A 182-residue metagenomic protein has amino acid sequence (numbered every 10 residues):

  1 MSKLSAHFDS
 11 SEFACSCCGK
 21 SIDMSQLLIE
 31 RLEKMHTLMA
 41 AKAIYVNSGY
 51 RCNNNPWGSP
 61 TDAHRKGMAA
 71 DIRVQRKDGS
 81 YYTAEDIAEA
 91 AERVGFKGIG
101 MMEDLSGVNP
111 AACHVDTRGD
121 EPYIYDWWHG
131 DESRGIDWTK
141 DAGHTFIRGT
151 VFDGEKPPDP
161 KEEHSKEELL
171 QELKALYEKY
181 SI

Functional and structural regions predicted by a protein language model:
M1-A40, G119, H129-G143, R148-G154: Extracytoplasmic cell-surface/polysaccharide-interacting catalytic and binding patches
G19-D23, A69-R76: The substrate-binding groove and active-site-proximal loops of carbohydrate-active enzymes, especially glycoside
M24, L28-R31, T83-I87, S165 (+1 more regions): Stable alpha-helical elements in mature extracytoplasmic
L27-S59: Extended, low-complexity, intrinsically disordered C-terminal regulatory tails of eukaryotic serine/threonine kinases
K34-K42, A90-V94, K179: Structured segments of extracytoplasmic/periplasmic soluble domains in secreted or envelope-associated proteins
W57-D71: Active-site microenvironments of hydrolase-like enzyme catalytic domains
K66, V74-E162, K166: Catalytic cores and adjacent binding grooves of peptidoglycan-active enzymes
P160-I182: Short, low-complexity, charged amphipathic interaction modules
